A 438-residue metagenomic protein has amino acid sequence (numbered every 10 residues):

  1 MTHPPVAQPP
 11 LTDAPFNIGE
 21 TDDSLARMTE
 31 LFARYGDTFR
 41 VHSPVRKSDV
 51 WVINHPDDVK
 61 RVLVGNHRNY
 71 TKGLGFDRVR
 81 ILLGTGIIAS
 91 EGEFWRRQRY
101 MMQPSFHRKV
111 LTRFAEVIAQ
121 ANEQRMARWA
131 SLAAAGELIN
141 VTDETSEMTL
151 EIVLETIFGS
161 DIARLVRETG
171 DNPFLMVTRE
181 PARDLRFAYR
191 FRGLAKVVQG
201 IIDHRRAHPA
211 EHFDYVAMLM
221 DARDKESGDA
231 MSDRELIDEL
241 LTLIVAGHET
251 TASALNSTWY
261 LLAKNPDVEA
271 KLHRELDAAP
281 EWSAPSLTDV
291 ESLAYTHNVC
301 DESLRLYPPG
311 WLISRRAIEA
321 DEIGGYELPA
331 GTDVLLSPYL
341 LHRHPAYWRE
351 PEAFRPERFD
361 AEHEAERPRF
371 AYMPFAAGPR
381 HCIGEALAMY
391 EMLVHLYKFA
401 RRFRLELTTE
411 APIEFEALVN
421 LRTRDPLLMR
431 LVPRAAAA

Functional and structural regions predicted by a protein language model:
T2-A33, F39, P44-D49, P56-G65 (+7 more regions): Cytochrome P450 catalytic-domain helical core, especially the substrate-recognition surface and oxygen-activation
P5-P15, A115-A119, A210-A217, Y260-G310 (+7 more regions): Cytochrome P450 I-helix active-site segment
F32-A33, N122-M126, G170-V177, R274-W282 (+3 more regions): Cytochrome P450 proximal C-terminal region
T149, T250-E275, A386-R402: Cytochrome P450 catalytic-core helices
F158-V166, I201-F213, D267, Y307-L312 (+4 more regions): Proline-centered turn/helix-capping motifs that create local helix->coil transitions or kinks
L336-E364: Conserved cytochrome P450 K-helix/beta-meander segment immediately N-terminal to the heme-binding cysteine loop
